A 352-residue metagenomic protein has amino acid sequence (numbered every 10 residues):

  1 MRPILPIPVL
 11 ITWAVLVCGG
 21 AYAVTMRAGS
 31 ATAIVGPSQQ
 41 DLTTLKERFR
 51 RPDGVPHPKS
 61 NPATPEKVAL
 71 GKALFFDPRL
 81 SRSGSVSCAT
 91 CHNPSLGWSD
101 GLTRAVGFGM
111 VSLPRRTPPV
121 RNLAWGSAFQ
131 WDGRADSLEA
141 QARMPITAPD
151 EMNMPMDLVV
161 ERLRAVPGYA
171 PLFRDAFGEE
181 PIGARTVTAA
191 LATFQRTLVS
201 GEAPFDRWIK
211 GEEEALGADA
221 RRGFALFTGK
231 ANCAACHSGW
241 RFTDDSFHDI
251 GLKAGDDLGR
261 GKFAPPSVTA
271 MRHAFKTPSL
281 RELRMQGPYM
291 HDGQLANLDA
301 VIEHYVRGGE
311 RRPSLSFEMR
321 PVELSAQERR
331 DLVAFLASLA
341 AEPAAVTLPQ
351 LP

Functional and structural regions predicted by a protein language model:
R2-P352: Periplasmic c-type cytochrome electron-transfer domains
